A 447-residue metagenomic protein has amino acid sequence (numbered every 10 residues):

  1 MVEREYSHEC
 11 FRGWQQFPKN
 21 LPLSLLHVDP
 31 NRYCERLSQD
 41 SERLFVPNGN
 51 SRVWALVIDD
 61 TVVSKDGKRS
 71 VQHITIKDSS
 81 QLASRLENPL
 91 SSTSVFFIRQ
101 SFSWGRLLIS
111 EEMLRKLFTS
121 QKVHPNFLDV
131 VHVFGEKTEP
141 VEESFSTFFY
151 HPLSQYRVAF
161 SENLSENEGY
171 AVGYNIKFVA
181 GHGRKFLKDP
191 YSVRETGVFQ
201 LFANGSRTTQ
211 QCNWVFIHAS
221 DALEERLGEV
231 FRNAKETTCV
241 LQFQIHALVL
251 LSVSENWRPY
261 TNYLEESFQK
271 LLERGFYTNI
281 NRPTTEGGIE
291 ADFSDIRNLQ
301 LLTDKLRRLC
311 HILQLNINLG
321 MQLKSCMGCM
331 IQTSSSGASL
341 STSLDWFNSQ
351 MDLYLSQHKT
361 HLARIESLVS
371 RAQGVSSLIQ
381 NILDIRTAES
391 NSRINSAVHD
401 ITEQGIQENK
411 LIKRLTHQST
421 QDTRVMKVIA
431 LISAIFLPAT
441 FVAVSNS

Functional and structural regions predicted by a protein language model:
V2-K305: Extended N-terminal soluble domains of membrane/secretory-pathway proteins
E286-A439, A443: Membrane-associated alpha-helical segments
